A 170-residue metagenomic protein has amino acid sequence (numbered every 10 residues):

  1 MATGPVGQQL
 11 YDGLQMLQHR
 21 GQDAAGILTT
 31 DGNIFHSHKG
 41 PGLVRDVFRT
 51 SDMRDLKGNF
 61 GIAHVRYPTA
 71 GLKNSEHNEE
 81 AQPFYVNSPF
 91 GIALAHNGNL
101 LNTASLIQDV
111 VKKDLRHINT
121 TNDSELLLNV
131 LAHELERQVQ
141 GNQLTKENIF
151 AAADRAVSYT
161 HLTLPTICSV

Functional and structural regions predicted by a protein language model:
M1-L162, S169: Conserved short alpha-helical segments that host acidic/polar catalytic motifs at enzyme active sites
